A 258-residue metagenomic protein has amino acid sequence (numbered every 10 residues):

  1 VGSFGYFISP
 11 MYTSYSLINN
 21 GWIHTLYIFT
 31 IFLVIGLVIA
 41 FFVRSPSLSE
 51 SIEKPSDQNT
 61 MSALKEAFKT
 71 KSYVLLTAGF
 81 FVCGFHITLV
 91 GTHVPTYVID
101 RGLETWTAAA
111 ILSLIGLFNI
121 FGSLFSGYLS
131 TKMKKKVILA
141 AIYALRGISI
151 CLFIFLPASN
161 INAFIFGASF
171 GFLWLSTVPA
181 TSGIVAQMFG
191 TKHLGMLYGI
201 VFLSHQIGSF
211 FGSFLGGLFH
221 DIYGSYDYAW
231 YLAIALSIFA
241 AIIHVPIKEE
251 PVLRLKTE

Functional and structural regions predicted by a protein language model:
V1-P10, G199-G212: Glycine-rich segments within core transmembrane alpha-helices of 12-TM secondary carriers
G2-L48: Helix-loop-helix hairpin linking two adjacent transmembrane segments in secondary transporters
P10, F68-Y128: Extracytoplasmic gate region of multi-pass secondary transporters
Y15-I31, L218-L236: A membrane-interface helix-boundary motif in multi-pass transporters
L37-R44, L232-E258: Multi-pass alpha-helical transporter architecture, strongest for 12-TM Major Facilitator/SLC carriers used
R44-S62, L253-E258: Flexible cytoplasmic inter-helical loops of multi-pass small-molecule transporters
I115-N119, K132-I184: C-terminal transmembrane helical hairpin of 12-TM major facilitator-type secondary transporters
S123-K134, H220-D221: Helix-to-loop junctions at the C-terminal end of transmembrane segments in multipass secondary transporters
